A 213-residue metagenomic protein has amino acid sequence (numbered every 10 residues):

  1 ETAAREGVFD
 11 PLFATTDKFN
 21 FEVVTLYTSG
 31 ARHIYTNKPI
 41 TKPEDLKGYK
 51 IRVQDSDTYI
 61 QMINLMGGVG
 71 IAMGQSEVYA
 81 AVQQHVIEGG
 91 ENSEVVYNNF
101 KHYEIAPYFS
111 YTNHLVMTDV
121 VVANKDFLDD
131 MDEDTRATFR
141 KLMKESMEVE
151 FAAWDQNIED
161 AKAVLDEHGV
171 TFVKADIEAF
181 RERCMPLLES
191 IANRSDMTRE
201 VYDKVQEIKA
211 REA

Functional and structural regions predicted by a protein language model:
E1-G7: Extracytoplasmic "Venus flytrap"/periplasmic binding protein-like
F9-D10, A14-A213: N-terminal secretory/targeting leader peptides
